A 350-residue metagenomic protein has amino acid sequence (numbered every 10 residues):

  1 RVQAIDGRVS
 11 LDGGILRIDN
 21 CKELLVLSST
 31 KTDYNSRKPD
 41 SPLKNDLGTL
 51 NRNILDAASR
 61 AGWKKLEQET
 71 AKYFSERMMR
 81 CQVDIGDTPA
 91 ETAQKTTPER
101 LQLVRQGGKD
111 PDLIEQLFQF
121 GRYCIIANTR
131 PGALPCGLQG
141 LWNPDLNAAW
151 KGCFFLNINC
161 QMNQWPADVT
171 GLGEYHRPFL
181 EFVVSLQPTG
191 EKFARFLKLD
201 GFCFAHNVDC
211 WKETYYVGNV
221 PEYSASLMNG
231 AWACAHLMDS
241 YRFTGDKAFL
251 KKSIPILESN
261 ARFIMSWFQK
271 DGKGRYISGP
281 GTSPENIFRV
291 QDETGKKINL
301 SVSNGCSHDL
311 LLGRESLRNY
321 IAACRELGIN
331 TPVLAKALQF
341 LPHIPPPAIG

Functional and structural regions predicted by a protein language model:
R1-F154, L172-R177, V183-F193, C324 (+1 more regions): Acidic/polar, glycine-enriched structural segments that form the non-catalytic walls/loops of the carbohydrate-binding
S36-P39, L43, L47, N51 (+5 more regions): The feature captures the catalytic groove of carbohydrate-active enzymes
R105-G108, G171-M228, W232, Y241 (+1 more regions): Active-site lining segments of carbohydrate-active enzymes
I114-L117, N159, H176, N229 (+2 more regions): Hydrophobic (often cysteine-bearing) scaffold residues that line and stabilize catalytic clefts of nucleotide/cofactor
Q116-A127, F182-S185, T189, I256-K270 (+2 more regions): Alpha-helical scaffold segments in carbohydrate-active enzymes
C124-A127, C160-G173, A231, H236-K247: Alpha-helical support elements that line or immediately flank enzyme active sites and cofactor-binding pockets
F155-F182, L186-A194, K297-S301, G305-A323: Glycine-rich (often Gly-Gly/Gly-Pro-rich) flexible segments and glycine-rich loop motifs, frequently accented by
